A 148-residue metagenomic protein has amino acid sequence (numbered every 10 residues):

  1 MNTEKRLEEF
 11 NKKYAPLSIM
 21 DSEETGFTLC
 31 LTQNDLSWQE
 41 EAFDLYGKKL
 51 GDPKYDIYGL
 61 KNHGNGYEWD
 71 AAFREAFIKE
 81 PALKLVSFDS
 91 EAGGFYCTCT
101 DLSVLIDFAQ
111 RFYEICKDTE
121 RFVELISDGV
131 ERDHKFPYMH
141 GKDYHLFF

Functional and structural regions predicted by a protein language model:
M1-D107, E114-F148: Structured alpha/beta or helical-core interaction and ligand-binding surfaces enriched in interleaved
